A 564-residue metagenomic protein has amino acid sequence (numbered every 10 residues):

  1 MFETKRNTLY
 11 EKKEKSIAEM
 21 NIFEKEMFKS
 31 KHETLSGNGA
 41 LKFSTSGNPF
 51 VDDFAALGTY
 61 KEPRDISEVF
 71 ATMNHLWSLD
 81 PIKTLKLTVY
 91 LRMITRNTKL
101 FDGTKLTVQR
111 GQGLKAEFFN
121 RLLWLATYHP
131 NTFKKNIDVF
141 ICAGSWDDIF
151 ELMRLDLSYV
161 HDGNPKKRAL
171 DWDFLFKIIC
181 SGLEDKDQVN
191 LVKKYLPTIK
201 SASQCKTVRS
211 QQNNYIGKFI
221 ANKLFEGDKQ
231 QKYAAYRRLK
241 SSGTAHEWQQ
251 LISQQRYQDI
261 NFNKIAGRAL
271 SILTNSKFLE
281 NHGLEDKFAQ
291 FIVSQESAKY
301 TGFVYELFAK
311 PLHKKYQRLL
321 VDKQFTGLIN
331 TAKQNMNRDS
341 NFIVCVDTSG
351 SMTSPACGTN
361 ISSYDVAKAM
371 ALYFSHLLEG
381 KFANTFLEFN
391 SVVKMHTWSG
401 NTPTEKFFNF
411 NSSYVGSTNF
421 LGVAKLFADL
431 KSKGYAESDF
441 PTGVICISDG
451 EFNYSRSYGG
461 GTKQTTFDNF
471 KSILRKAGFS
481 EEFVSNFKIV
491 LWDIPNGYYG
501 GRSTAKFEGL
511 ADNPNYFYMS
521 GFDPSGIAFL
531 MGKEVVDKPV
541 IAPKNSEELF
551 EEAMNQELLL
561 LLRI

Functional and structural regions predicted by a protein language model:
F2-V366, H376-I564: Long lumenal/extracellular ectodomains of secretory and single-pass membrane proteins
